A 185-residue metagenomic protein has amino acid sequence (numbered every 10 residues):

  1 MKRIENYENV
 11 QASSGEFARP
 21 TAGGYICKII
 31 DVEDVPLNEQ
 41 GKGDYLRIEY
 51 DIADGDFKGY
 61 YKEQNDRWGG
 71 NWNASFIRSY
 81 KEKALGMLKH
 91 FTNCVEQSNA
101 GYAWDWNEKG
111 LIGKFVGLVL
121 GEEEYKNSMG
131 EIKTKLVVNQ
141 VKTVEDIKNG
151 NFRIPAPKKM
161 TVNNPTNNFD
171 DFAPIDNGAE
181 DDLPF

Functional and structural regions predicted by a protein language model:
M1-F185: Short beta-rich binding modules
